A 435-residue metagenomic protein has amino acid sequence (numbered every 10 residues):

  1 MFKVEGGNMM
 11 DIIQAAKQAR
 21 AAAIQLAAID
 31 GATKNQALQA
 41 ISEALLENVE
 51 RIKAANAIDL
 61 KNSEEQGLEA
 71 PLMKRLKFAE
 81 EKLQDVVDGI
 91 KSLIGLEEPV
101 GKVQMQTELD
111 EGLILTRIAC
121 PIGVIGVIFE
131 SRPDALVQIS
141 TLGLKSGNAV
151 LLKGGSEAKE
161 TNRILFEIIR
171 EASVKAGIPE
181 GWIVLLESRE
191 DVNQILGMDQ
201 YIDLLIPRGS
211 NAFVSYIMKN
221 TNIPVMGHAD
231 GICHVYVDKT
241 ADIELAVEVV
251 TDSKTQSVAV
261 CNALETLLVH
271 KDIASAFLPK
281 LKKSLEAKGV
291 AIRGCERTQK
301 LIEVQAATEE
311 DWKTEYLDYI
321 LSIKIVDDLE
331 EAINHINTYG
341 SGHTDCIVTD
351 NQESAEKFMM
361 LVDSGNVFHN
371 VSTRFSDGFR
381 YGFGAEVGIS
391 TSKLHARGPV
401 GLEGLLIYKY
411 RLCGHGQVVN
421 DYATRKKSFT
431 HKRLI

Functional and structural regions predicted by a protein language model:
F2, G7-L115: N-terminal Rossmann-like NAD(P)+-binding subdomain of aldehyde/semialdehyde dehydrogenases
A22-A28, L268-V269, D318-D327, G342-I347: Short, well-ordered beta-strand elements within core beta-sheets of diverse protein domains
G31-T33, A176-I183, Q256-A263, G289-R297 (+3 more regions): Flexible, glycine/charged-enriched surface loops at secondary-structure junctions
G95, Q104-T240, E244: Rossmann-like NAD(P) dinucleotide-binding subdomain of oxidoreductase/dehydrogenase enzymes
S131-D134, Q138-S146, I164, I168 (+3 more regions): ALDH superfamily catalytic-core signature
Y236-K239, L268-K271, V326, V348-D350 (+1 more regions): Short beta-strand-to-turn element immediately C-terminal to the catalytic PLP-Schiff-base lysine in fold type I
N334, T338-L434: C-terminal core of ALDH-fold dehydrogenases
